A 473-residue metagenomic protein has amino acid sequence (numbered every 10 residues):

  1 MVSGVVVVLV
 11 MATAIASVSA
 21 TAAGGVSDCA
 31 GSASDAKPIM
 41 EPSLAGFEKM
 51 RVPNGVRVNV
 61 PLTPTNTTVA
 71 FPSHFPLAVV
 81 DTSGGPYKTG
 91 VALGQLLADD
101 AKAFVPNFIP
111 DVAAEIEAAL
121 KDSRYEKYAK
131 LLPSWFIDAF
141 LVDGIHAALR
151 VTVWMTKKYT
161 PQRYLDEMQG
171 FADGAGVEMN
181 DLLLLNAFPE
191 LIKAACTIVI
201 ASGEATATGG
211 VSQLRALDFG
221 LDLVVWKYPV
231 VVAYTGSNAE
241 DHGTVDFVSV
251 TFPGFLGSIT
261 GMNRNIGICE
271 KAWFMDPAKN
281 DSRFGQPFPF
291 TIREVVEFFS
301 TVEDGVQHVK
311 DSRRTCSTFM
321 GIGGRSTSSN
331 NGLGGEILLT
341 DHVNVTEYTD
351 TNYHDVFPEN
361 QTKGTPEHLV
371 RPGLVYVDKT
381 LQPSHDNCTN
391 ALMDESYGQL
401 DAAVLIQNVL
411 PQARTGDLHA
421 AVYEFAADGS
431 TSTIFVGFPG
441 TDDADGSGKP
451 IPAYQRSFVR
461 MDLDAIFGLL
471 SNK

Functional and structural regions predicted by a protein language model:
S3-A20: Cleavable N-terminal signal peptides of Sec/SRP-targeted secreted and luminal proteins
V5-V8, T156, P253, R293 (+1 more regions): Generic detector of short alpha-helix boundary/capping microenvironments and adjacent low-complexity segments
T21-A195, T208, V296-K473: C-terminus-biased signal that marks the final domain/tail of proteins
L184-T291: Internal mixed beta-strand/loop scaffold within catalytic domains of large alpha/beta enzymes
